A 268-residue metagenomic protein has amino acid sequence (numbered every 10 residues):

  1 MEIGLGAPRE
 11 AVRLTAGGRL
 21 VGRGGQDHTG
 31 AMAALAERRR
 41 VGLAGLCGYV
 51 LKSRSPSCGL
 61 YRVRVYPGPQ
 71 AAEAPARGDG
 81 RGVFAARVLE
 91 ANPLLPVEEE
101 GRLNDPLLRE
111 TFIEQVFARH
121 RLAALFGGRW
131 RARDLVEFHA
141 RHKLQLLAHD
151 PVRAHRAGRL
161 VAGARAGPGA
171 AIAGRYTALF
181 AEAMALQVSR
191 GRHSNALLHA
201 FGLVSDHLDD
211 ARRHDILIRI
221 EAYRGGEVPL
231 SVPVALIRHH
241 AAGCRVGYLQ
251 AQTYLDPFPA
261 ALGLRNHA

Functional and structural regions predicted by a protein language model:
M1-R19: Short, surface-exposed acidic-centric catalytic microdomains
G6, G68, G226: N-terminal/domain-start segments enriched in small and hydrophobic, helix-friendly residues, covering either
G24-A44: Glycine-rich anion/phosphate-binding loops
T29, A33, P75-G82, P151: Short, amphipathic alpha-helical segments
V41-F126: Internal, conserved structured core segments that host functional sites
P93-A268: Acidic, Ser/Pro/Thr-rich low-complexity regulatory regions and the short amphipathic helical interaction modules they
